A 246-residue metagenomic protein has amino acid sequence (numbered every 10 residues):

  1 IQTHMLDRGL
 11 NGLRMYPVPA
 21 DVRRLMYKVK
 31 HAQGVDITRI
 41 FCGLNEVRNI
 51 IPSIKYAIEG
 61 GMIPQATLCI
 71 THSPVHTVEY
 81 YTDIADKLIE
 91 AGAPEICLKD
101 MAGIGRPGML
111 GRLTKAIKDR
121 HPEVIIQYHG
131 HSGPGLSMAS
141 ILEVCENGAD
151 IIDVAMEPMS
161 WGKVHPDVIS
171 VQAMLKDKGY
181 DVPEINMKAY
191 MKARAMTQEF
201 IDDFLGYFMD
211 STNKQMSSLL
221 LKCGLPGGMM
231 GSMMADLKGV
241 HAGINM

Functional and structural regions predicted by a protein language model:
I1-R39, G43-M246: Catalytic cores and adjacent flexible loops of soluble metabolic enzymes that perform enolate/carbanion chemistry on
